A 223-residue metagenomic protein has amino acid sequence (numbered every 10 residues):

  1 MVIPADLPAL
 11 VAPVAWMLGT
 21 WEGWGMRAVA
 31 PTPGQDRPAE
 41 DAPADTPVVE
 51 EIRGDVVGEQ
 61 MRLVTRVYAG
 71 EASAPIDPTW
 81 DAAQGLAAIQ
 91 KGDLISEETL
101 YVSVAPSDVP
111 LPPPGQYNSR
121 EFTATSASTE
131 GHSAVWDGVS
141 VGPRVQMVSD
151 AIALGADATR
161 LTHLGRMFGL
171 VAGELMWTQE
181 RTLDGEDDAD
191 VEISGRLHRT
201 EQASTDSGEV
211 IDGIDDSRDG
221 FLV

Functional and structural regions predicted by a protein language model:
V2-V223: Soluble ligand-binding/transfer domains with enclosed cavities or grooves
